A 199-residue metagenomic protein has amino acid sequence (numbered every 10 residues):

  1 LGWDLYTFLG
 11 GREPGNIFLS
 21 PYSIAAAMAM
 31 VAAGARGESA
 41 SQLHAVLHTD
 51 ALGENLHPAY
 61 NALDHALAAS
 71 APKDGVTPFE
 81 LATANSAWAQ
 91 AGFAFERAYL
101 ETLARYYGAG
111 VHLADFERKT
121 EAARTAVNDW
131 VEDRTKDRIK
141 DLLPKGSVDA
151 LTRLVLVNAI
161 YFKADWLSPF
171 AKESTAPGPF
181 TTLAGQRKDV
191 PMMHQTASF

Functional and structural regions predicted by a protein language model:
L1-L43, D133, D137: Flexible propeptides and autoinhibitory/regulatory segments associated with cysteine proteases
P14, G53-F199: Non-catalytic, conformational "gating/processing" segments within enzyme and secreted inhibitor domains
A26-A29, V46, S86, V155: Soluble periplasmic/extracytoplasmic beta-strand elements of cell-envelope proteins
G37, T49-E54: Short helix C-cap/helix-to-loop transition motifs enriched in small/turn-promoting residues
Q42-L47, S174: Short, surface-exposed beta-strand/strand-loop-strand elements in extracellular ectodomains
